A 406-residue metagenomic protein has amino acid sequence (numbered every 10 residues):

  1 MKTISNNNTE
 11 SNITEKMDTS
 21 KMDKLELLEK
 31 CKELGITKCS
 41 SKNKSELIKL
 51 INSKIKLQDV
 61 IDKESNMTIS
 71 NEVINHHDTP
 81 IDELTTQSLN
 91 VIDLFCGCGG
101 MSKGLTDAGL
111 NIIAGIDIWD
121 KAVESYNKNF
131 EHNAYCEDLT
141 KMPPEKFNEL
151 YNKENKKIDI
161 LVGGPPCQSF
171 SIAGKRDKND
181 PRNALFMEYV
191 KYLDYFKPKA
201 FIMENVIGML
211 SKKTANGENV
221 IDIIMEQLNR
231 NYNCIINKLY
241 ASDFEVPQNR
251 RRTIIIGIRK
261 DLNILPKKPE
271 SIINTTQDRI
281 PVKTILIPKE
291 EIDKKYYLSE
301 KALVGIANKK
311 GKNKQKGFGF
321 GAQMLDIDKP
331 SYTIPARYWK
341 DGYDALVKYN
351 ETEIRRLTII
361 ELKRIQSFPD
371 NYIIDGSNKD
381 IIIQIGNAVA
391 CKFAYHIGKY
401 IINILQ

Functional and structural regions predicted by a protein language model:
M1-E64: Basic helix-extension-helix modules of the SAP/HeH family
K42, D59-E83: DnaQ-like (DEDDh/DEDDy) 3′-5′ exonuclease domain used for proofreading and 3′-end trimming on nucleic acids
L47, K267, D344-K348: Short conserved micro-motifs at the rims of enzyme active sites and ligand-binding pockets
I48, F186, V190, M225 (+1 more regions): Short, amphipathic alpha-helical "lid/cap" segments that border enzyme active or binding sites
L50, K54, Q227, H396-I404: C-terminal alpha-helix
E72-K197, I207-S211, A215-N219: Core alpha/beta nucleotide-donor-binding catalytic domains of modification enzymes
E145-K157, Q168-I327: Class I S-adenosyl-L-methionine
Y296-Q406: C-terminal target-recognition/interaction regions appended to catalytic cores
